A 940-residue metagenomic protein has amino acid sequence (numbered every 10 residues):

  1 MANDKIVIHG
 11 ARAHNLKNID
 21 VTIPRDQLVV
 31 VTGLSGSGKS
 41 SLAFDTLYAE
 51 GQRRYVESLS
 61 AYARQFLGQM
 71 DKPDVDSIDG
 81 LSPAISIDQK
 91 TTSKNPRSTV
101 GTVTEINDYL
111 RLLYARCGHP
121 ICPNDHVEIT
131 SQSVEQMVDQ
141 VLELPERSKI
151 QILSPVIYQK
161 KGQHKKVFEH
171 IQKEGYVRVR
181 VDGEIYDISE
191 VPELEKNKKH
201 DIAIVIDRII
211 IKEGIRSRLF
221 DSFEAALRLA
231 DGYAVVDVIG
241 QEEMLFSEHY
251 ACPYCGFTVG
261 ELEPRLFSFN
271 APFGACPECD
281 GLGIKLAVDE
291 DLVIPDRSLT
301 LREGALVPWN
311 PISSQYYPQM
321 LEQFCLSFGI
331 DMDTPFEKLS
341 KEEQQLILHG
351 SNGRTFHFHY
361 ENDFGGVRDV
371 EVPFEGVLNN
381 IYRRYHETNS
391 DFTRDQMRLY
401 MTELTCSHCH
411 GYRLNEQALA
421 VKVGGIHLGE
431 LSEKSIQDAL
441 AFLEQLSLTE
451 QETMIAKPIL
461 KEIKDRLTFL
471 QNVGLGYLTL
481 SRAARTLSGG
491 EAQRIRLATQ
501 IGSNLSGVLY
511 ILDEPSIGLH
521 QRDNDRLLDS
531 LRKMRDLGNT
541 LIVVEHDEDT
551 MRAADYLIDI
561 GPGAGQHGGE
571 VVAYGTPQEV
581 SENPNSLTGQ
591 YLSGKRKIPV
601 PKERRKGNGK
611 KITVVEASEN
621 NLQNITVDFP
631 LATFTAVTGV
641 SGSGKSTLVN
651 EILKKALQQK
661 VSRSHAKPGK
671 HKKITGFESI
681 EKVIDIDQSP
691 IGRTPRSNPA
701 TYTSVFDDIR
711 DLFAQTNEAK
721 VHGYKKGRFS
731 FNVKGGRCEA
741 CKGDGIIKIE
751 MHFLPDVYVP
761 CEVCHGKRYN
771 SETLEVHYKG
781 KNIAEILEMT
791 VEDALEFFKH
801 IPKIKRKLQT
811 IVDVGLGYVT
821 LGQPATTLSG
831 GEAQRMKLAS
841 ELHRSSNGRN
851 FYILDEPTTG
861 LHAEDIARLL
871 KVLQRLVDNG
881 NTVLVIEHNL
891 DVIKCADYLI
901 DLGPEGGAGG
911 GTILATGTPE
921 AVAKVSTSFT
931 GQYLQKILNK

Functional and structural regions predicted by a protein language model:
M1-K940: Conserved phosphate-binding elements of NTP-dependent enzyme cores
